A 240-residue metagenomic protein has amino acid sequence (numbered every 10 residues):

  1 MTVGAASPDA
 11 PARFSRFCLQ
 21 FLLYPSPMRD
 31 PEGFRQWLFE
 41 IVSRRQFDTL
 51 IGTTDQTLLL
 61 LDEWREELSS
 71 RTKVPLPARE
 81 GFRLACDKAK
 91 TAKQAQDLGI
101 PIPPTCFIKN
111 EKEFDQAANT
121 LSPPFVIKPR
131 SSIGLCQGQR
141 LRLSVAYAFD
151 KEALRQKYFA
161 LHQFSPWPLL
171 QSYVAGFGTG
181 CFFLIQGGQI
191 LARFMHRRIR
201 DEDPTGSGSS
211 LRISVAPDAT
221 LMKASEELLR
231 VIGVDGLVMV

Functional and structural regions predicted by a protein language model:
M1-P77, K112-D115: ATP-binding N-terminal substructure of ATP-dependent carboxylate-amine bond-forming enzymes
A6, G33, T53-Q56, C86 (+3 more regions): Short beta->alpha linker loops
A12-F14, P31-Q36, R83-K88, L135-C136 (+2 more regions): Short, charged, surface-exposed secondary-structure boundary motifs
F82-P168, G187-Q189, A219: Active-site nucleotide/adenylate-binding loops and adjacent lid/helix of ATP-dependent enzymes
L143, A148-A153, F159, S172-G178 (+1 more regions): ATP-dependent carboxylate/phosphate-activation module, predominantly the ATP-grasp catalytic core and closely related
D235-V240: A short glycine-rich, hydrophobically flanked beta-strand micro-motif that places a catalytic Asp/Glu for divalent metal
